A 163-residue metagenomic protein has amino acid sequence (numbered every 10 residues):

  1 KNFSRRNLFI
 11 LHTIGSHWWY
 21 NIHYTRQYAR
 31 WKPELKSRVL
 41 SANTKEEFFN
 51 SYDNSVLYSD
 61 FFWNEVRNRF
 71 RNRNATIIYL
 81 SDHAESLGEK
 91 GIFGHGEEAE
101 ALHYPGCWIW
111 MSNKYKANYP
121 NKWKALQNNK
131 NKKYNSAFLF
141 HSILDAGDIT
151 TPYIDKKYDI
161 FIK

Functional and structural regions predicted by a protein language model:
K1-K163: Catalytic domains that recognize anionic headgroups
